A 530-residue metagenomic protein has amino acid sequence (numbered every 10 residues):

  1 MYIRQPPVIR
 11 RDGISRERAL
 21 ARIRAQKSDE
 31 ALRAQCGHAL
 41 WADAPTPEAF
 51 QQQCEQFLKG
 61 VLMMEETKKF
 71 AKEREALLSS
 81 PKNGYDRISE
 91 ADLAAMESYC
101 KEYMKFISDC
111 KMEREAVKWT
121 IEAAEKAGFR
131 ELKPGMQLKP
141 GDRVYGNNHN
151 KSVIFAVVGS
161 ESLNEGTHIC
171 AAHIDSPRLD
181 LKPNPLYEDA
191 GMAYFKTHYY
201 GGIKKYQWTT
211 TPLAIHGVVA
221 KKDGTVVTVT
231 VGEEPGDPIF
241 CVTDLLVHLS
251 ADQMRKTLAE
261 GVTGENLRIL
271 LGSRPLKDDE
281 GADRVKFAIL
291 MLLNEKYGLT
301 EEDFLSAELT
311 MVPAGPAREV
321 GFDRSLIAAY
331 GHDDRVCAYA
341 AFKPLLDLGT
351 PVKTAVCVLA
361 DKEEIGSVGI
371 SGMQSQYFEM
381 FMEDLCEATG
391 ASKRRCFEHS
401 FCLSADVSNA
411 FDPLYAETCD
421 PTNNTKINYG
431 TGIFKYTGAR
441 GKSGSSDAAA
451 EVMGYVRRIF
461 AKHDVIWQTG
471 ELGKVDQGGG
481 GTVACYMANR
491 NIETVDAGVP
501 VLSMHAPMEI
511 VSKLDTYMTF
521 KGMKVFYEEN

Functional and structural regions predicted by a protein language model:
M1-Q5: Conserved small/polar residues in nucleotide/adenosyl-binding loops
P6-W41, E65-L78: Charged, compositionally biased N-terminal leader segments and the immediate start of the first structured element
R11-S15, A19, S28, F50 (+3 more regions): N-terminal amphipathic alpha-helix initiation
K27-E30, L58, G128-E131: Short amphipathic alpha-helical segments enriched in hydrophobics
A31-T46, F50, D92-C100: N-terminal flexible segment immediately upstream of the FAD-binding catalytic core in FAD-dependent oxidoreductases
E48, K59-M63: Short, Lys/Arg-enriched N-terminal segments with co-localized hydrophobic residues within the first ~10-30 amino acids
M64-N530: N-terminal hydrophobic/helix-forming segments and targeting peptides
